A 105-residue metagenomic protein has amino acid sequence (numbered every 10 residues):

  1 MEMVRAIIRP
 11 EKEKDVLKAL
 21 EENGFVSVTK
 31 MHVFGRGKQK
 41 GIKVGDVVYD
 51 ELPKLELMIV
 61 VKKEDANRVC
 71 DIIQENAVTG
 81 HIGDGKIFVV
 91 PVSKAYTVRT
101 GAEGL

Functional and structural regions predicted by a protein language model:
M1-L105: Positively charged, small/polar-rich N-terminal and surface patches that mediate targeting and assembly and bind
